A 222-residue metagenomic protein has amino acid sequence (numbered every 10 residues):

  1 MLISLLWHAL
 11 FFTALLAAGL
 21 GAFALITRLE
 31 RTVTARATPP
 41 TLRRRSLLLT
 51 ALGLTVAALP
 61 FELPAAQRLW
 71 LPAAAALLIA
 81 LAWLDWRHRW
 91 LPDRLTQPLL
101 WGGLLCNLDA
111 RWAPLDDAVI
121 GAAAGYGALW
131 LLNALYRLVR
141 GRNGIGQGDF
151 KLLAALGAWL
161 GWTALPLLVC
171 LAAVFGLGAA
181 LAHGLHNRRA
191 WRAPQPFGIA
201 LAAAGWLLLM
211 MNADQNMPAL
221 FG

Functional and structural regions predicted by a protein language model:
M1-G222: A membrane-topology feature that recognizes alpha-helical transmembrane segments and their immediate juxtamembrane
